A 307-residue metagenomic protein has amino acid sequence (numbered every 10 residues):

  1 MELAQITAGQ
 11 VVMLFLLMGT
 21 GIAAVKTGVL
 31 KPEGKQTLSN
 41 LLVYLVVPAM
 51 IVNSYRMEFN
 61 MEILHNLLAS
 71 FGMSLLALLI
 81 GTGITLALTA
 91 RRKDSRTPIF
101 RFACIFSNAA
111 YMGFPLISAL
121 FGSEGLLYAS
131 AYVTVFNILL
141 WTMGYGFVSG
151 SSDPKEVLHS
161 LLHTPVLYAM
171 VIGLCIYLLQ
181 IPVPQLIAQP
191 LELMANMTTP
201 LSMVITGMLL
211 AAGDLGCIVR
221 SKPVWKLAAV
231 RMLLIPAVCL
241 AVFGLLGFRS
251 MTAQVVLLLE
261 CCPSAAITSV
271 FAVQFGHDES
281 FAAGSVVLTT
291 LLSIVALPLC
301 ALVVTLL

Functional and structural regions predicted by a protein language model:
M1-L307: Alpha-helical transmembrane segments of multi-pass small-molecule/ion transporters
